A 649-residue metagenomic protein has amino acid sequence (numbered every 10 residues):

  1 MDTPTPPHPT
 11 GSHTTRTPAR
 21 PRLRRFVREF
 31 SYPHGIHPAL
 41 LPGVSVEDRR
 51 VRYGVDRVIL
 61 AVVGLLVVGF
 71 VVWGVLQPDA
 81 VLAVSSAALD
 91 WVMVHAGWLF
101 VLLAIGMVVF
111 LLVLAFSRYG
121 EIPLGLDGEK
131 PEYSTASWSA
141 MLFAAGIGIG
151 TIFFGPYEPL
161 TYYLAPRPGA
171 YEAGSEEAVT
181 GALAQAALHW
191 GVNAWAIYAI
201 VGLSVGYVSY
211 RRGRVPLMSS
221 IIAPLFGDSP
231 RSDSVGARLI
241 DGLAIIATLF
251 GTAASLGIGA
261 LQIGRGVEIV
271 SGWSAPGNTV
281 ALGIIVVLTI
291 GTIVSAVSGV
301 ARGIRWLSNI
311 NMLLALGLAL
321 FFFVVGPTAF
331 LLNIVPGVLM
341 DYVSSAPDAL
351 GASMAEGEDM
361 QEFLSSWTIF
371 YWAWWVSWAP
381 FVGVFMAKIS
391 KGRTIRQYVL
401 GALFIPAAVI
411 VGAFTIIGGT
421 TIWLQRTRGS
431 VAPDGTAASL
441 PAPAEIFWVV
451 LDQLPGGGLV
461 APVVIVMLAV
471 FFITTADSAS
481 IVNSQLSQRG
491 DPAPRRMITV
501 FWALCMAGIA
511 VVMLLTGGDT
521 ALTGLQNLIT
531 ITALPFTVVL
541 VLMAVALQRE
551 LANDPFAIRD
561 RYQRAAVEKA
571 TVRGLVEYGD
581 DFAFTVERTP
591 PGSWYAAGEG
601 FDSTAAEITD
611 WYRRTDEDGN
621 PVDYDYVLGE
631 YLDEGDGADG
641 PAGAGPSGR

Functional and structural regions predicted by a protein language model:
M1-P42, R561-R649: Long, low-complexity, intrinsically disordered cytosolic termini of multi-pass membrane proteins
D2-A178, L320, E550-L551, A605 (+2 more regions): N-terminal alpha-helical transmembrane segments of multi-pass membrane transport and channel/translocase proteins
E29, V55-G64, L225-D241, P276-I293 (+7 more regions): Loop-to-transmembrane helix boundary motifs in multi-pass membrane proteins
Y32, V51-A61, L66-V75, V108-V113 (+9 more regions): Helix-loop-helix module between adjacent transmembrane segments
P42-R52, P78-V94, R118-S134, F154-L243 (+5 more regions): Inter-helical loop and helix-membrane interface segments of multi-pass membrane transporters/permeases
V44-R50, L217-S232, G259-L282, A315-L318 (+3 more regions): Helix-loop-helix connectors at the membrane interface of multi-pass transporters/channels
V62, M93-L99, L103-G106, I240-T248 (+6 more regions): Membrane-interface loop-to-helix entry segments
W73-S86, S117-E121, P156-Y157, T252-S271 (+8 more regions): Transmembrane helix-loop junctions in multi-pass membrane proteins
